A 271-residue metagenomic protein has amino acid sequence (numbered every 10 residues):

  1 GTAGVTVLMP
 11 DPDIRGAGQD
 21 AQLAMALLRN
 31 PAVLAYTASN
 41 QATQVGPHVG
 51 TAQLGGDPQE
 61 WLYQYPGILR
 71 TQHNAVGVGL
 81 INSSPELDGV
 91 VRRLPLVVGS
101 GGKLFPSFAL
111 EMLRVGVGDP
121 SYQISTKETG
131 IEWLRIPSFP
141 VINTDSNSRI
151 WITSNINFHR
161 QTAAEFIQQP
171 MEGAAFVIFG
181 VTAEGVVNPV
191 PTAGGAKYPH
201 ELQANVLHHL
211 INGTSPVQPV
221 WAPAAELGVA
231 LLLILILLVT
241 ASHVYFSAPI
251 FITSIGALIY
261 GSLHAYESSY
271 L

Functional and structural regions predicted by a protein language model:
G1-S138, M171-F251, G256: Non-transmembrane functional regions of envelope-associated proteins
I124-Q168: Substrate-access "cap/lid" subdomains that shape and gate the entrance to catalytic or ligand-binding pockets
S254-Y266: Aromatic-anchored segments of alpha-helical transmembrane domains
S268-L271: Loop-to-transmembrane alpha-helix initiation sites
